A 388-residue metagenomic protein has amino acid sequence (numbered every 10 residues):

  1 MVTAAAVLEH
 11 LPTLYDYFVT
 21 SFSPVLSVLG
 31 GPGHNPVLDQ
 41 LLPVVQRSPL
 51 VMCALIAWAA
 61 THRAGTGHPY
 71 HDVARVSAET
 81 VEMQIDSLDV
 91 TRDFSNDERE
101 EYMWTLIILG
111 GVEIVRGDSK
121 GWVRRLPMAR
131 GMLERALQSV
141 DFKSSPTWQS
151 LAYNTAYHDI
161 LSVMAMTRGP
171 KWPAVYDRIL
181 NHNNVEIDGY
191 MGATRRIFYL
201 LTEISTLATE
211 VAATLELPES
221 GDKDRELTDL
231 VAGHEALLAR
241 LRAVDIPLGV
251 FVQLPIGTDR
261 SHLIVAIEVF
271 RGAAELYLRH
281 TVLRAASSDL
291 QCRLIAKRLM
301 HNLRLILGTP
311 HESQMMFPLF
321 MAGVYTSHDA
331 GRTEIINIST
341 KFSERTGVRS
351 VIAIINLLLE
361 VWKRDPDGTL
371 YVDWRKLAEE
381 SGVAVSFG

Functional and structural regions predicted by a protein language model:
M1-S27, G33-Q40, A330-G331, S339-G388: Intrinsically disordered, low-complexity regulatory regions with latent secondary structure
V2-T3, P36, V44, T167-P310 (+2 more regions): Cytosolic regulatory protein-protein interaction regions
A5-L8, P12, G31, L42-P49 (+13 more regions): Alpha-solenoid helical-repeat scaffolds
F18, L38-V44, A54-G67, A78-S119 (+6 more regions): Hydrophobic/aromatic-rich effector regions of fungal transcription factors
C53, M103, W148-Q149, Y153 (+2 more regions): Start-of-helix signal in alpha-solenoid helical-repeat scaffolds, especially tetratricopeptide repeats
G65-H71, R92-N96, D141-S145, E216-T228 (+1 more regions): Short, surface-exposed loop/turn segments at secondary-structure junctions
D86-D97, S139-N154, G189-L201, F251 (+2 more regions): Charged/polar, low-hydrophobicity segments characteristic of intrinsically disordered regions and flexible loops
T105-T209, V372, L377-G388: Acidic/serine-rich, low-complexity amphipathic helices located in mid- to C-terminal regulatory regions
